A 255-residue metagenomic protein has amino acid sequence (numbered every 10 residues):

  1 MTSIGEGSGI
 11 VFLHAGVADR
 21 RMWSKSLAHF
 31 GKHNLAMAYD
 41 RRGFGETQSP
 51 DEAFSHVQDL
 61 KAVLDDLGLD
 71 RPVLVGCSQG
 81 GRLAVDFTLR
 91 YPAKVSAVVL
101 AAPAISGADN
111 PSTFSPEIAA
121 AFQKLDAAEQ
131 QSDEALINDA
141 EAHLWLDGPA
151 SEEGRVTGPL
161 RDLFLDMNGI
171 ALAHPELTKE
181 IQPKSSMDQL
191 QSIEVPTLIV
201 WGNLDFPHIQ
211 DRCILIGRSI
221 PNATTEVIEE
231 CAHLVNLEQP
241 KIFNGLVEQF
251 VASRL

Functional and structural regions predicted by a protein language model:
T2-S49, V63: Conserved HGGG/HGGXW glycine-rich cap/lid loop of the alpha/beta-hydrolase fold
V57-P72: Conserved acidic catalytic loop of the alpha/beta-hydrolase fold
L74-G76, A101: Short beta-strand immediately N-terminal to the catalytic nucleophile in serine-hydrolase-like folds
G76, G80, A84: Gly/Ala-rich beta-loop-alpha elbow adjacent to hydrolase catalytic centers
L89-R90, S96-Q131: Flexible "cap/lid" loop of the alpha/beta hydrolase fold
T113, Q130-K184, Q189: Conserved alpha/beta-hydrolase catalytic His-Asp/Glu region
L165-R218, V227: Conserved serine/cysteine hydrolase catalytic core
N222-L255: Catalytic active-site module of serine/aspartate enzymes centered on a nucleophile-bearing elbow/loop
